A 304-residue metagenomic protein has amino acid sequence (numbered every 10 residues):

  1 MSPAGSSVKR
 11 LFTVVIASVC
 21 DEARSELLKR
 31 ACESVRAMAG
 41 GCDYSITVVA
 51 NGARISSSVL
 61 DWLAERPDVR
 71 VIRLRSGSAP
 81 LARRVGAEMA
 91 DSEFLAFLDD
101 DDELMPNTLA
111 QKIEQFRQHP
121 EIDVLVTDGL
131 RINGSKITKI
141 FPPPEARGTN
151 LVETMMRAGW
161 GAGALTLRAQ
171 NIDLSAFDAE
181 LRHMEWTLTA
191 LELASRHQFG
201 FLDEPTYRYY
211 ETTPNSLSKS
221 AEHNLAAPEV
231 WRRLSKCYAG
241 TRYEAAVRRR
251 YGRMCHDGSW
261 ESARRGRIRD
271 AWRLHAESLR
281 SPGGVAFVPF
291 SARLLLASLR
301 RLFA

Functional and structural regions predicted by a protein language model:
M1-A4, A37, A263-A304: Membrane-interface aromatic/basic loop that binds lipid-linked glycans or pyrophosphate carriers, typified by
R30-D43: Short, acidic, metal-binding catalytic loop of nucleotide-sugar glycosyltransferases
A50-V59, D99: A conserved acidic beta->alpha catalytic loop
R66-D68, S76-P80, R84, L109-L174: Flexible acidic/His/Gly-enriched loops in nucleotide-sugar-dependent glycosyltransferase catalytic domains
L95: Short aromatic/hydrophobic "clamp" motif used to bind/position activated sugar donors
D99-E103, D128: The conserved acidic donor/metal-binding loop of glycosyltransferases
A146-E222: Conserved nucleotide-sugar donor-binding catalytic segment
P205-T212, S218-A245, I268-R280: Catalytic core of nucleotide-sugar-dependent glycosyltransferases
